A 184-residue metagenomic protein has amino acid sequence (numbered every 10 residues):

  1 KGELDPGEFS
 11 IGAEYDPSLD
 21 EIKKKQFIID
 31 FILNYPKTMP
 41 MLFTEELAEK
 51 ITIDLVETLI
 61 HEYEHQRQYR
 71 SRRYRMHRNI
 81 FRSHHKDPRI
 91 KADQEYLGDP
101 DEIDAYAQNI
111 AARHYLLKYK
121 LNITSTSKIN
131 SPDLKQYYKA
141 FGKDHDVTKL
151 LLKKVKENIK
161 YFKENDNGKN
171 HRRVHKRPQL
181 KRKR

Functional and structural regions predicted by a protein language model:
G2-I53, Q66-R70: Active-site scaffold of zinc-dependent metalloenzymes
A48, G168-K169: Compositionally biased low-complexity segments enriched in polar/charged residues
I53, Y69-G98: Post-HEXXH active-site segment of zinc metalloproteases
D54-E62: Short alpha-helical catalytic segment bearing the HExxH-like zincin motif of zinc-dependent metalloproteases
E62-E64, Q68, E102, N109: Acidic-residue sensor for enzyme active/binding pockets
Q66-Y74, A111-L116: Active-site catalytic microenvironments for nucleophilic, acid-base chemistry
P88-I103, A107-G168, R182: Long, well-structured alpha-helical subdomains associated with metal-dependent extracellular/ecto-lumenal hydrolases
R173-K181: Intrinsically disordered, Lys/Arg-rich low-complexity segments
